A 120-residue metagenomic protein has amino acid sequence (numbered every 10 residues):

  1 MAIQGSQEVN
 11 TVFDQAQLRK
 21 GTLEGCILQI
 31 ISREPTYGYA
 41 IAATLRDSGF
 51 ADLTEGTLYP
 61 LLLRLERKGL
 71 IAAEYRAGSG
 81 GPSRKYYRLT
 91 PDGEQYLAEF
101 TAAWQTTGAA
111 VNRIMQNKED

Functional and structural regions predicted by a protein language model:
M1-L23, R33, F100, A110: Intrinsically disordered, low-complexity serine/threonine- and proline-rich regulatory segments
I3-S6, Q95-D120: Amphipathic alpha-helical dimerization/coiled-coil segments that flank or bridge DNA-binding/regulatory modules
Q15-Y59: N-terminal helix-turn-helix DNA-binding core of bacterial DNA-binding proteins
L45, G49, Y75-A77, P91-G93: Short, well-ordered turn and helix-capping elements at secondary-structure junctions
Y59-E66: Short, hydrophobic-biased segments on the C-terminal half of alpha helices that form "recognition helices"
K68-P82, R88: Beta-hairpin "wing" of winged helix-turn-helix
S83-T101: Basic, amphipathic "hinge/linker" alpha-helix immediately C-terminal to the N-terminal HTH DNA-binding motif
